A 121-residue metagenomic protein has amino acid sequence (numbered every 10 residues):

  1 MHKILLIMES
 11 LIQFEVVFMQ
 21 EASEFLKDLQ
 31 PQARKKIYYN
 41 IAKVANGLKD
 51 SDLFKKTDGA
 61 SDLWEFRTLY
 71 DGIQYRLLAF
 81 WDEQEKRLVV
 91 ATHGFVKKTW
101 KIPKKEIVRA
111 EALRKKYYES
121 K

Functional and structural regions predicted by a protein language model:
M1-Q74, E83-L88, V96-K121: Basic, Lys/Arg-enriched alpha-helical interface segments
T92: Conserved catalytic cores of phosphodiester-cleaving nucleases, focusing on short active-site segments
